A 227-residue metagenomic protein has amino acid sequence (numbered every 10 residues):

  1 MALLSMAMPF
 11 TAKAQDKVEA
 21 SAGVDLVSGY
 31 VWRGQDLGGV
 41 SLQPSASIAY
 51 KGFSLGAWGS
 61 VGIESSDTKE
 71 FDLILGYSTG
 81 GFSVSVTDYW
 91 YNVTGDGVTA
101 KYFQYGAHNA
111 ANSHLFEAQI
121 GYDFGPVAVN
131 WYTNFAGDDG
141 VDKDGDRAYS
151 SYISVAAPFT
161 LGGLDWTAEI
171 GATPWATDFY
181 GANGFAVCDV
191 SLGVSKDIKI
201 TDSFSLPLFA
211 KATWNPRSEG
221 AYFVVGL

Functional and structural regions predicted by a protein language model:
M1-E19: Cleavable N-terminal export/targeting peptides
K13-E19, P158-T167, S195-L208: Short loop/turn motifs that connect adjacent beta-strands in outer-membrane beta-barrel proteins
A14-I63: Short glycine/proline- and aromatic-enriched beta-strand/turn motifs that initiate or cap beta-hairpins
D16-V18, G38-L42, D67-F71, N112-A118 (+4 more regions): Residues that define the transmembrane beta-barrel architecture of outer-membrane proteins
V24-L26, P44-Y50, L73-Y77, A118-F124 (+4 more regions): Residues on the lipid-exposed face of transmembrane beta-strands in outer-membrane beta-barrel proteins
L26-Y30, Y50-G52, G59-I63, T79-G81 (+7 more regions): Transmembrane beta-strands of outer-membrane beta-barrel pores
Q104-T177: Detector for outer-membrane/organellar transmembrane beta-barrel domains, recognizing the amphipathic beta-strand
G181-L227: Predominantly the C-terminal beta-signal and adjacent terminal strand-loop region of outer-membrane beta-barrel
